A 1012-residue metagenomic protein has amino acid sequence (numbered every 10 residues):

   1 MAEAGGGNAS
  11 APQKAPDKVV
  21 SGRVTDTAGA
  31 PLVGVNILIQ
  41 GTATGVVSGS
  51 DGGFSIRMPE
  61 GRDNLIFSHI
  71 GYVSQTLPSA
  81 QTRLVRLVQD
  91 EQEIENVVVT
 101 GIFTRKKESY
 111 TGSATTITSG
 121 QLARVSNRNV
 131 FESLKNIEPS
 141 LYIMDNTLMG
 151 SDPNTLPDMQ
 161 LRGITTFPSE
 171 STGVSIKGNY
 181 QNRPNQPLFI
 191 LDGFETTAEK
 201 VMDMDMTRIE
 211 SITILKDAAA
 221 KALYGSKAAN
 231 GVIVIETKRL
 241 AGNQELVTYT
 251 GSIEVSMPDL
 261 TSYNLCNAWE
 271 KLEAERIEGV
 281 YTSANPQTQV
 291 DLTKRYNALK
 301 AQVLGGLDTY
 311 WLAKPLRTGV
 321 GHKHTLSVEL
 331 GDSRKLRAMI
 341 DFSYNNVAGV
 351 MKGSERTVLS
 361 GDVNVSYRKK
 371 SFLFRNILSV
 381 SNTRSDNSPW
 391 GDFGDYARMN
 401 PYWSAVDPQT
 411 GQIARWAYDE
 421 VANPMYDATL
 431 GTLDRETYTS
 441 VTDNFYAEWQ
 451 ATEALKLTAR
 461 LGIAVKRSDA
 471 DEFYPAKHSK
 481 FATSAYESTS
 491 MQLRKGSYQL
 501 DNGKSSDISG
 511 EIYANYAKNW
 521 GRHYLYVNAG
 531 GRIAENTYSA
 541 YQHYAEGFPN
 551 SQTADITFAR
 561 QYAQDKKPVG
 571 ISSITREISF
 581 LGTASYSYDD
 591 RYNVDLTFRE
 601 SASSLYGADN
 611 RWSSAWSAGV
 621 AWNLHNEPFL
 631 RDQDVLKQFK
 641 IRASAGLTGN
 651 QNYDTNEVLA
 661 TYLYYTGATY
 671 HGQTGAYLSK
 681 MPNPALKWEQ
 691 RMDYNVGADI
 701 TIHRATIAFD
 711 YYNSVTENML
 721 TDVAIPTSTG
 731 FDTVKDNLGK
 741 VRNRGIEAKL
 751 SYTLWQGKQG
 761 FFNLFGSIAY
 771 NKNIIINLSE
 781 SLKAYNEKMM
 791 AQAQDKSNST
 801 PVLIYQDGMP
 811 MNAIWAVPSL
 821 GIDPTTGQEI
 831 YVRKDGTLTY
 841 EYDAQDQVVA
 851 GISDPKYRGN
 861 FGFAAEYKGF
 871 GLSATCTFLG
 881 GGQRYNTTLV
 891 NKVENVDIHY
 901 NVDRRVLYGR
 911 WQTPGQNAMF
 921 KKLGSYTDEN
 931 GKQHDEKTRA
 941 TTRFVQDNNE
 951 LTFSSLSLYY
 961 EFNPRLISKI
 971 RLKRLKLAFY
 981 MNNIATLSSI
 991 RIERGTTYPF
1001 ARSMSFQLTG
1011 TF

Functional and structural regions predicted by a protein language model:
A2-Q40, N64-V73, A80-A123, F131: Short, acidic, small-residue-rich periplasmic hinge/interaction motif at the N-terminus of Gram-negative outer-membrane
G6-A11, V73, Y110-N179, F189-A222 (+1 more regions): Periplasmic N-terminal accessory/gating domains of Gram-negative outer-membrane beta-barrel systems
V125, I137-Q160, F167-R183, P187 (+8 more regions): Residues embedded in well-ordered regular secondary structure
I190, N297-S343, T410-Q450, Q564-T583 (+6 more regions): Outer-membrane beta-barrel transmembrane strand signature
T248-Q302, Q542, D736, T753-S853: Conserved small-residue
V303, D386-T442, A476, K480-Q499 (+4 more regions): Acidic/polar loop-and-plug regions of large Gram-negative outer-membrane beta-barrel proteins
V358, N364-N382, E420-Y474, S490-T800 (+2 more regions): Extracellular/periplasmic, surface-exposed regions of secreted and cell-surface proteins
K480-A482, Y562, S603, L879-K976 (+1 more regions): Extracytoplasmic gating/loop element in the C-terminal half of outer-membrane beta-barrel translocons and assembly
